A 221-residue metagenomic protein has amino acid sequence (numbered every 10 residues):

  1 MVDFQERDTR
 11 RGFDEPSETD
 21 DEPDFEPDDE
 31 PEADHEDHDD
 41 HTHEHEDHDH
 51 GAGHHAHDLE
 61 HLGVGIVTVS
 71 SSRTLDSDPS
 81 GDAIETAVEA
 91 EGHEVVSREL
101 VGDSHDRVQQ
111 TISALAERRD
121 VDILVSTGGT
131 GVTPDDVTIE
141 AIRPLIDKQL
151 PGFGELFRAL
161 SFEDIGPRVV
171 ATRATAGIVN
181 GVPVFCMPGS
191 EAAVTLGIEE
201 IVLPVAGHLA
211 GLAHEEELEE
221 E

Functional and structural regions predicted by a protein language model:
M1-G63, E216-E221: Haloarchaeal acidic low-complexity proteome signature biased toward cell-envelope/secretome components but also
H50-D103, R107: Glycine-rich phosphate/diphosphate-binding loop of Rossmann-like nucleotide-binding domains
H61-L62, R119-V121, V179-V182: Short coil/turn connectors at secondary-structure junctions
V67-T68, S126-T127, C186-P188: Short beta-strand segments
L75, P134, T195: Glycine/Thr-rich phosphate-binding loops of Rossmann-like dinucleotide-binding domains
P79, Q110, V137, L196-G197: Generic recognition of short, well-ordered alpha-helical segments
E85-E91, V95-I146: N-terminal small/polar loop signature for handling phosphorylated ligands or for N-terminal nucleophile
T138-E221: Proline/glycine-rich low-complexity loops and linkers
